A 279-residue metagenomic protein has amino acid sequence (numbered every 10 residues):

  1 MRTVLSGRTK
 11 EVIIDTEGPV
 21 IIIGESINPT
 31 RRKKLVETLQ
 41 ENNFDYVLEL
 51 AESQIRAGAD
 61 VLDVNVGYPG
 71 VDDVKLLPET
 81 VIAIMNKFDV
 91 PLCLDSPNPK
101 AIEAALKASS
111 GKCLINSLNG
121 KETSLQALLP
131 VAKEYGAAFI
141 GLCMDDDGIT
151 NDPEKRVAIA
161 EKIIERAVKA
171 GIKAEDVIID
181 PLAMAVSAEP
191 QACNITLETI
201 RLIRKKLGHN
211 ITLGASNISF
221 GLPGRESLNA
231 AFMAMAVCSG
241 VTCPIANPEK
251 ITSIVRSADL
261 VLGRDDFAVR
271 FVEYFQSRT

Functional and structural regions predicted by a protein language model:
M1-I178, M184-T279: Domain-level signal for soluble alpha/beta catalytic cores
